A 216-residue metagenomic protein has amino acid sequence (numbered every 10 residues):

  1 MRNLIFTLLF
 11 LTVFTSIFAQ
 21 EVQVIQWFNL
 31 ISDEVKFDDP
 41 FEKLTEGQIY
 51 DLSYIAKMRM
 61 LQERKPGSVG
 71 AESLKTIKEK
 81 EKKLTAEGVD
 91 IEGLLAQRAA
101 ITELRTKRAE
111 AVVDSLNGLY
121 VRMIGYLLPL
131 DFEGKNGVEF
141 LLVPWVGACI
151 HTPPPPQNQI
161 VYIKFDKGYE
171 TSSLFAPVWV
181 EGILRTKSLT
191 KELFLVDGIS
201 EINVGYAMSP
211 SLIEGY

Functional and structural regions predicted by a protein language model:
L4-V13: Sec-dependent N-terminal signal peptides
S16: Contiguous, function-dense segments enriched for cysteine-driven chemistry and partner/ligand-binding capacity
A19-Y216: OB-fold and OB-like single-stranded nucleic-acid-recognition modules and their adjacent interaction interfaces
